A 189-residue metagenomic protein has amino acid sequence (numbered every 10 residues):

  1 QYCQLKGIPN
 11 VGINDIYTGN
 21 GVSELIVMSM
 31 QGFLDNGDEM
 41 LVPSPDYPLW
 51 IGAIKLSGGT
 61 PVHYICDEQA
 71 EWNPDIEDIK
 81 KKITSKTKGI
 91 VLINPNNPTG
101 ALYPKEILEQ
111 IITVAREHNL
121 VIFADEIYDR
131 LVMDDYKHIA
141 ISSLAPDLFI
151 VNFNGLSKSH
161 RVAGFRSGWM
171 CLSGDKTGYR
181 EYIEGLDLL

Functional and structural regions predicted by a protein language model:
Q1, K82-K86, E109-Q110, T177-L189: Short, intrinsically disordered, charge-balanced linker/junction segments flanking boundaries in proteins
Q1-E39: Phosphate-binding glycine-rich loop
N20-E24, M28-Q31, V42-G59: Substrate-binding/gating loop at the entrance of the active-site cleft, primarily in PLP-dependent aminotransferase-like
S57, E117-H118, L148: Helix C-cap/helix->beta junction micro-motif
V62, E68-K137: Active-site phosphate-binding strand-loop segment of PLP-dependent enzymes
P146-L189: Conserved core segment of the aminotransferase class I/II
